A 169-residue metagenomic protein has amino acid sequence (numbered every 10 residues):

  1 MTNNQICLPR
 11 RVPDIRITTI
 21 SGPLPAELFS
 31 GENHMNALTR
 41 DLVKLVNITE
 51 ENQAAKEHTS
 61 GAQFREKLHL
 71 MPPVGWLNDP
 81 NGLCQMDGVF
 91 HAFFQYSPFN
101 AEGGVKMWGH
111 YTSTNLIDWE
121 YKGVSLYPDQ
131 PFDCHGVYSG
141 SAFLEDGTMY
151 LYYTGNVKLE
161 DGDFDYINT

Functional and structural regions predicted by a protein language model:
T2, T18-T19, A26: Ala/Thr-enriched low-complexity intrinsically disordered regions
N3-N4, D14, N33-H34: Intrinsic-disorder-associated, low-complexity terminal segments enriched in Asp/Asn/His/Tyr and depleted of Lys/Arg
R10-R11, R16: Basic polycationic patches enriched in arginine
R11, G22-P25: Residue-level detector of intrinsically disordered, flexible termini and proteolytic processing junctions
P25-G31, M35-T169: Beta-rich carbohydrate-recognition and catalytic domains
